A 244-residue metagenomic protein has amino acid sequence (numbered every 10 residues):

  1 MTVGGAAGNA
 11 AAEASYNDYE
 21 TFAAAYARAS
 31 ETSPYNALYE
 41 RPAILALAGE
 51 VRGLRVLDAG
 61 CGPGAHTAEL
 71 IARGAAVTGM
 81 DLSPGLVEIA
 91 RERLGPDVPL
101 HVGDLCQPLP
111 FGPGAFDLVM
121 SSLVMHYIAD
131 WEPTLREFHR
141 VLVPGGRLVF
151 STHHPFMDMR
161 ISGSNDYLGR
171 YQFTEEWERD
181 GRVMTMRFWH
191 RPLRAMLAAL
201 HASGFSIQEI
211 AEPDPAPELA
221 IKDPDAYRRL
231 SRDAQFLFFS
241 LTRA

Functional and structural regions predicted by a protein language model:
T2-R52, A65, E69, L86-I89 (+1 more regions): Conserved class I S-adenosyl-L-methionine
L57-A59, P63-Q107: Class I SAM-dependent methyltransferase SAM/SAH-binding core
L109-L118: A short acidic, Gly/Pro-enriched loop at the edge of an enzyme's catalytic core that lines a small-molecule cofactor
L118-E132: A short SAM/SAH-binding and catalytic strip from SAM-dependent methyltransferases
E132-R147: A short glycine-rich, Lys/Arg-flanked "PGG" loop and its adjoining helix->strand segment in the class I
R147-E176: Conserved class I S-adenosyl-L-methionine
R187-I210: Short alpha-helix
S203-F205, P224-A244: Core SAM-dependent methyltransferase catalytic element
